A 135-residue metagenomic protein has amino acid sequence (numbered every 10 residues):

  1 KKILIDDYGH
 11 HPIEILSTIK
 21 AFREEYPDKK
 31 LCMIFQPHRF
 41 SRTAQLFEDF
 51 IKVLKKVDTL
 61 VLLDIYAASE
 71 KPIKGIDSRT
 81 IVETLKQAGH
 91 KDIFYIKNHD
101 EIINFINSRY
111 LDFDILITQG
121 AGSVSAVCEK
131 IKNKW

Functional and structural regions predicted by a protein language model:
K1-T59, E83: Nucleotide phosphate-binding/pyrophosphate-handling subdomain across enzymes that bind or process nucleotide phosphates
I3, I51-Y110: C-terminal helical cap/extension that packs against the catalytic core of soluble nucleotide-cofactor enzymes
I5-D6, I96, T118-Q119: Thr-Gly-centered strand-to-loop micro-motif
H10, P37-F40, I65-A68, A121-V124: Short glycine-rich anion-binding loops that position phosphate/pyrophosphate groups of nucleotides and phosphorylated
S17, Q45-F47, I73-K74, N107 (+1 more regions): Short amphipathic alpha-helical segments
C32-I34, T59-V61, F94, L116-I117: A structural signal for isolated positions on well-ordered beta-strands in alpha/beta enzyme cores
L62, N133-K134: Short, flexible loop segments at boundaries between secondary-structure elements
I102-K132: A glycine-rich beta-strand to alpha-helix segment that forms a phosphate/ribose-binding loop at ligand/cofactor sites
